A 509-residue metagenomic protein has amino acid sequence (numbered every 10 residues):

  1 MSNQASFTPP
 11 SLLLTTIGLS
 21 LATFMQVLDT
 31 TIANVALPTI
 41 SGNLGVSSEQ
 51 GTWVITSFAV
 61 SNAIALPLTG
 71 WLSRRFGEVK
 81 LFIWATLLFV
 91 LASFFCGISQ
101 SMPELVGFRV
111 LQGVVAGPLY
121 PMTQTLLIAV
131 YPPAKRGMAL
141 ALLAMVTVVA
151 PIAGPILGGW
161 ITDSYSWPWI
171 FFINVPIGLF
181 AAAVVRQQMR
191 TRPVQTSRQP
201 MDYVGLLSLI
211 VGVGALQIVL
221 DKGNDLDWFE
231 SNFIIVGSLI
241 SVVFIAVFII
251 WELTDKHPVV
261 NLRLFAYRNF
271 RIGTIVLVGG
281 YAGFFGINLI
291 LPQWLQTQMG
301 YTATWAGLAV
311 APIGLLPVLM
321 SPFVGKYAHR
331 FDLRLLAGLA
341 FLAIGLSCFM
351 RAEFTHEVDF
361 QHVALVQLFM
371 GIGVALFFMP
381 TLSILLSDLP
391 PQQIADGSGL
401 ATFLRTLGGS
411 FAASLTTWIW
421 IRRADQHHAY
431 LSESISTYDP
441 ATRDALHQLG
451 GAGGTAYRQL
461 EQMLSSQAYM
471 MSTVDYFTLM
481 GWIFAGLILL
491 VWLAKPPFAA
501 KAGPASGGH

Functional and structural regions predicted by a protein language model:
S2-A5, Q50, F180, A401 (+2 more regions): Hydrophobic transmembrane architecture of multi-pass small-molecule transporters
P10-G70, R74-A85, S93, G97 (+9 more regions): Transmembrane core module of solute transporters
Q50, K135-L142, Q393-L400: Cytoplasmic loop-to-transmembrane helix junctions
Q112, A116-M145: Cytoplasmic helix-loop-helix junction between adjacent transmembrane helices in 12-TM secondary transporters
P121, L142, T147, P151-G159 (+2 more regions): Glycine/proline-centered helix-kink
L142-V146, V276, L400-L404: Hydrophobic alpha-helical segments of secondary membrane carriers
V149-A153, I287, V363-A441: Small-residue-rich alpha-helical segments with characteristic i,i+4
P176-V194, V211-K222, I240-T254, I488-K495: C-terminal membrane-cytosol helix-exit motif in multi-pass small-molecule transporters
